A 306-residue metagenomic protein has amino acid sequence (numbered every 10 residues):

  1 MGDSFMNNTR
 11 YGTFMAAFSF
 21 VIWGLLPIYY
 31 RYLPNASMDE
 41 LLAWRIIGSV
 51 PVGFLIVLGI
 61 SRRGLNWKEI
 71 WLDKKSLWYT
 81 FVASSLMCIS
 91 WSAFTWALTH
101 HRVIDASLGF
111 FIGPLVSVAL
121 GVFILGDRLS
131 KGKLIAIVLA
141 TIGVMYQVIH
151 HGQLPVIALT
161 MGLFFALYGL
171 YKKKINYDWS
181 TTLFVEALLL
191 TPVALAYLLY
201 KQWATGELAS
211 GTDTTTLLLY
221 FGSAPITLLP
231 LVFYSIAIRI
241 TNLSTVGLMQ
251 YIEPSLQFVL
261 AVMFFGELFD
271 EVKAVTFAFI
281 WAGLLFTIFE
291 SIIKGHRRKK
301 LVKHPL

Functional and structural regions predicted by a protein language model:
M1-E40, M145-K174, K299-L306: Glycine-/small-residue-enriched transmembrane alpha-helix faces in small-molecule transporters and effluxers
M1-F18, P51-T80, K131, L183 (+3 more regions): Membrane-interface interhelical linkers
F14, S107-I112, W179-L189, L228-M263: Helix-helix packing/entry segments at the starts of transmembrane helices
A17, V21-L25, Y29, F81-W96 (+4 more regions): Hydrophobic alpha-helical transmembrane segments of multi-pass membrane transport proteins, especially secondary
L33, L41, A97-L98, F123-L125 (+5 more regions): Hydrophobic/aromatic residues within transmembrane alpha-helices of multi-pass small-molecule transporters
W96, G113-G132, S255-A274: C-terminal transmembrane-helix exit sites in multi-pass transporters
G132-V148, M161, V272-S291: Hydrophobic transmembrane alpha-helices of multi-pass small-molecule transport proteins
Y251, S255-L306: C-terminal-most transmembrane helix of multi-pass membrane proteins
